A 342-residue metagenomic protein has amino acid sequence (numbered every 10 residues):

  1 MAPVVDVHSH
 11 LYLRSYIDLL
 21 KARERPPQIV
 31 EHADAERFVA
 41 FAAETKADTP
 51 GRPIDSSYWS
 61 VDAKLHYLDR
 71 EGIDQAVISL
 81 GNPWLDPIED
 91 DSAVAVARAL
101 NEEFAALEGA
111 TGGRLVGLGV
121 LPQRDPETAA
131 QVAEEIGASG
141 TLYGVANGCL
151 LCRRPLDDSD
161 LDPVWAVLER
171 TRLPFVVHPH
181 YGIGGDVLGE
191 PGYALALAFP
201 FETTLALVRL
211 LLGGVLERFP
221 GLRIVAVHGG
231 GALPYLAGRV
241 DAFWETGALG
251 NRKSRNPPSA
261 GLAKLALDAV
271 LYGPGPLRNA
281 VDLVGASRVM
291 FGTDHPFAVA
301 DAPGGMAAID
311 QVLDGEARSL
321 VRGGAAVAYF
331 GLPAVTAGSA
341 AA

Functional and structural regions predicted by a protein language model:
A2-V7, R14-Q75, E102-A110, L222 (+3 more regions): Mid-to-C-terminal alpha-helical segments outside catalytic/metal-binding sites
V5-V7, A76-I78, V116-G119, G144-A146 (+4 more regions): Hydrophobic faces of well-ordered beta-strands that scaffold small-molecule active sites in alpha/beta enzyme cores
H10, L150, H180-Y181, G230 (+2 more regions): Catalytic metal-binding/acid-base residues of hydrolase active sites
S15-L20, D90, V132, V187-E190 (+3 more regions): Short aromatic-enriched loop/helix-cap "lid" or pocket-rim segments at secondary-structure transitions that line
I54-W59, L85-D86, P122-A129, L151-S159 (+3 more regions): Acidic-and-aromatic substrate-binding clefts and catalytic sites of carbohydrate-active enzymes
D74-L207, G213, T336: Active-site gating/metal-coordination segments in enzymes
G185, A232-A237, G275-L277: Short acidic/glycine-rich loop or secondary-structure boundary segments that cap or lie
L211-G214, R218-A260: Aromatic-lined glycan-binding groove of carbohydrate-active enzymes
